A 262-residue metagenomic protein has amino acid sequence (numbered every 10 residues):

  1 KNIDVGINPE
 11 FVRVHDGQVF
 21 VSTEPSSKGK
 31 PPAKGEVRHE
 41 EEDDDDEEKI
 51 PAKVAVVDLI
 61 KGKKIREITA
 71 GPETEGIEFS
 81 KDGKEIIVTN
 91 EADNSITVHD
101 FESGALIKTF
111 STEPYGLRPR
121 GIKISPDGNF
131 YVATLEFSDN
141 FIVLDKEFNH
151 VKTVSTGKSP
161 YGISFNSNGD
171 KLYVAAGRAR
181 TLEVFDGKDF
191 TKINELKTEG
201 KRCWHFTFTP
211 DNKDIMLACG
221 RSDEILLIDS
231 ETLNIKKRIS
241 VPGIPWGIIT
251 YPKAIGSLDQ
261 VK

Functional and structural regions predicted by a protein language model:
K1-K262: Predominantly soluble domains enriched in secretory-pathway, periplasmic, or organellar proteins
